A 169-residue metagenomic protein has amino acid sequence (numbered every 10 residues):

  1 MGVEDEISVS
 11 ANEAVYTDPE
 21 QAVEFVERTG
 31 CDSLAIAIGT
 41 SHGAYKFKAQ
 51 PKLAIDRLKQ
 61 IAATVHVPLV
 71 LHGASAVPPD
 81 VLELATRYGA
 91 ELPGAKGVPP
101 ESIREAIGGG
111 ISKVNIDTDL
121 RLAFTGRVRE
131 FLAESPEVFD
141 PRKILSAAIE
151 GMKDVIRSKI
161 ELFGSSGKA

Functional and structural regions predicted by a protein language model:
M1-P68, P79-L84, Y88-G94, P100 (+4 more regions): Alpha/beta enzyme core
G39-S41, G73-S75, G97, D119-R121: Short, ordered loop/turn segments at secondary-structure junctions
P68-V77, V81, V114-I116: Histidine-centered catalytic micro-motifs
R87-A90, V98-A169: C-terminal alpha-helical cap/extension of soluble enzyme domains
